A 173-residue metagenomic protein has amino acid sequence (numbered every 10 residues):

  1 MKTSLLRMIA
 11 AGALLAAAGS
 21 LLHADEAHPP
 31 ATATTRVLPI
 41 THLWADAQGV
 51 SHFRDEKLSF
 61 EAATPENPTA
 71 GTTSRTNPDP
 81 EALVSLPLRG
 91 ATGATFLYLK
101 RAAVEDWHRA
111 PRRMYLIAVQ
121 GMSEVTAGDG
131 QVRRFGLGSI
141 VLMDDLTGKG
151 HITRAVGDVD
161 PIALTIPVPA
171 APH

Functional and structural regions predicted by a protein language model:
M1-I9: Bacterial N-terminal signal peptides that target proteins for export
I9-S20: Bacterial N-terminal signal peptides
A24-G90: A short, N-terminal "cap"/entry segment at the start of jelly-roll beta-barrel domains of the cupin/DSBH fold
L58-F60, R75-P80, G93-A110, D145-G148 (+1 more regions): Conserved short histidine dyad/triad with adjacent acidic residue
R89-T92, Q131-S139, D145-P172: Ligand-binding loop in jelly-roll beta-barrel domains
Y98-R101, R109-V125: Short, conserved beta-strand element in jelly-roll/cupin
